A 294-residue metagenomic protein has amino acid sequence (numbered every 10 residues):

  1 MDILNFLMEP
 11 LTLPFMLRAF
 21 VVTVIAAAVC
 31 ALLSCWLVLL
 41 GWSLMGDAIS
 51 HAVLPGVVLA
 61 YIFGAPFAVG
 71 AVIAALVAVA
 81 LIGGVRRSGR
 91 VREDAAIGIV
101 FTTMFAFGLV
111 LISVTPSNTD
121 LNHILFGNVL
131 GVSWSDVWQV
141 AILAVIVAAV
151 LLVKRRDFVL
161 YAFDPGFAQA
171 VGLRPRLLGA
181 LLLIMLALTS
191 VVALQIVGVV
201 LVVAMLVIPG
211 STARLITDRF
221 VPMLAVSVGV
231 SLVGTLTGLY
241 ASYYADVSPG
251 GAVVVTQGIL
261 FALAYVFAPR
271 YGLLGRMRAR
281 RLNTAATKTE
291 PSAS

Functional and structural regions predicted by a protein language model:
M1-A28: Membrane-interfacial amphipathic/re-entrant helices at transmembrane-helix boundaries
M8-R18, F126-Q139: Short aromatic-rich membrane-water interface segments that cap or initiate transmembrane helices in multi-pass membrane
A19-V22, F67-A75, D94-G98, A141 (+2 more regions): Loop-to-transmembrane alpha-helix initiation sites
C35-N118, A213-A225, S242-A245: Short loop segments and helix-boundary regions at transmembrane helix junctions of multi-pass inner-membrane proteins
A80, G84, T102-S117, V132-A141 (+3 more regions): Mid-bilayer segments of alpha-helical transmembrane spans in multi-pass integral membrane proteins that mediate
V137-P209: Helix-loop-helix "hairpin" substructures at the membrane interface of multi-pass membrane proteins
V200-G251: Transmembrane alpha-helical segments in multi-pass inner-membrane proteins
V247-S294: Cytosolic-side transmembrane-helix boundaries in multi-pass membrane proteins
